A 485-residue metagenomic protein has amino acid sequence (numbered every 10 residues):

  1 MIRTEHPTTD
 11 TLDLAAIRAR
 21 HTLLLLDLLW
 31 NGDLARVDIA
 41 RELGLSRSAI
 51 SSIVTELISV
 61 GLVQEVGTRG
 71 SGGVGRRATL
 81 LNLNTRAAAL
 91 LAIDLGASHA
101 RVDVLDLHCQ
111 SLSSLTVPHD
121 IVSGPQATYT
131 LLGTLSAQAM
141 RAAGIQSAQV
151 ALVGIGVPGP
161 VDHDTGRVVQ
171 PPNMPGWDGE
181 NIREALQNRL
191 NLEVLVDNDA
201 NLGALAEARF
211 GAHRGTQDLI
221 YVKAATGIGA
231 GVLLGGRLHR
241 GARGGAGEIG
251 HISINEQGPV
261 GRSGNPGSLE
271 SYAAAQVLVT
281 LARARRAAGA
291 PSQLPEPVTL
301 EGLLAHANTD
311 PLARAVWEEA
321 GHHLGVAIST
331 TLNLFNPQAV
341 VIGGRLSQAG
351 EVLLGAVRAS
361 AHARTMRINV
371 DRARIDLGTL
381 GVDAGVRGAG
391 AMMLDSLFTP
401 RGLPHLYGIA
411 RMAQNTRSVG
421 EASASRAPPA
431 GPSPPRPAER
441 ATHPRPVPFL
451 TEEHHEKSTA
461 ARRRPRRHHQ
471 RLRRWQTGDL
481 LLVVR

Functional and structural regions predicted by a protein language model:
M1-R69, G73-P118, V122-A148, E256-Q257 (+2 more regions): ATP-binding/phosphotransfer module of carbohydrate and carboxylate kinases, centering on a glycine-rich
L80-N82, L90-D94, V150-G154, L219-K223 (+1 more regions): Short glycine-aspartate micro-motif
D106, H163, L233, W475: Short, acidic, Ser/Thr-enriched surface-loop or helix-capping motifs
S111, V168, L238-H239, L480: Hydrophobic "anchor" residues
S111-D218, V352-A363: Glycine-rich phosphate-binding loop and adjoining helix at the ATP-binding site of ATP-dependent phosphoryl-transfer
D199, A225, A389: Active-site glycine-centered loops adjacent to acidic/histidine catalytic or metal-binding residues that shape
G215-A273: Glycine-rich phosphate-binding loop of actin/hexokinase-like ATP-binding domains
E456-R485: Ribosome large-subunit tunnel/peptidyl-transferase-proximal elements
